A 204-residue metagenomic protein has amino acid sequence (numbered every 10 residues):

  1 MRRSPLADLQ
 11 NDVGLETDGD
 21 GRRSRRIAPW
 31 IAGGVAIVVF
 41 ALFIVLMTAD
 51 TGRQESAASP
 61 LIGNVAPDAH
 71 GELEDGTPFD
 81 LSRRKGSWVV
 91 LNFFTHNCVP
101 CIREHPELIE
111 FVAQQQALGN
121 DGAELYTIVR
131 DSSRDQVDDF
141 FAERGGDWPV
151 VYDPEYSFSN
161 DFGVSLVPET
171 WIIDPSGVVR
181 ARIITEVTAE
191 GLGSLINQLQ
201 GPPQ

Functional and structural regions predicted by a protein language model:
M1-V65: N-terminal targeting signals for export/organelle localization
D50-K85, Q204: Extracytoplasmic low-complexity, Pro/Thr/Ser/Ala/Gly-rich segments that lie immediately after a secretion/anchoring
A66-P67, V89, V167-P168: Short loop/turn microsegments at loop-to-beta-strand junctions
F79-I102: Short active-site neighborhood of thiol/selenol oxidoreductases, capturing the structured segment around
I102-R144, P154-D161: Structural microenvironment flanking redox-active thiols in thiol-disulfide oxidoreductases
D139-D147, D153-Q204: Thiol/disulfide oxidoreductase modules built on the thioredoxin-like
